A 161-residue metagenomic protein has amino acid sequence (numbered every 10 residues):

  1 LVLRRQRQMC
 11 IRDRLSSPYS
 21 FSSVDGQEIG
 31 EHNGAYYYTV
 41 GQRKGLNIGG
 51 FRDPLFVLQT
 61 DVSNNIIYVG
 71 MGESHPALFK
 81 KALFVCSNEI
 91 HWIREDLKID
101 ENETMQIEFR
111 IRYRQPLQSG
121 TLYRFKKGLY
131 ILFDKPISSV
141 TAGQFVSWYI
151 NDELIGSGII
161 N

Functional and structural regions predicted by a protein language model:
L1-D13: Single conserved hydrophobic/aromatic residue that forms the stacking wall/gate of nucleotide- or nucleobase-binding
L3, D53, E103-M105: Residue-level preference for short coil/turn positions at secondary-structure junctions
R12-G30, L58-T60, V146-S147: Active-site and channel-lining beta-strand-loop segments that bind or position nucleotide-derived/phosphorylated
S22-Y37, R52-V57, L117, S139-T141 (+1 more regions): Short beta-strand/strand-turn micro-motif
E31-G50, I107-Q118: Active-site-adjacent loop/helix segments that line or gate small-molecule/cofactor pockets in enzymes
R43-E73: Contiguous C-terminal substrate-recognition/catalytic subdomains in enzyme active sites
D61-I155, I160-N161: Basic, glycine-rich polyanion-binding accessory segments appended to enzymes
